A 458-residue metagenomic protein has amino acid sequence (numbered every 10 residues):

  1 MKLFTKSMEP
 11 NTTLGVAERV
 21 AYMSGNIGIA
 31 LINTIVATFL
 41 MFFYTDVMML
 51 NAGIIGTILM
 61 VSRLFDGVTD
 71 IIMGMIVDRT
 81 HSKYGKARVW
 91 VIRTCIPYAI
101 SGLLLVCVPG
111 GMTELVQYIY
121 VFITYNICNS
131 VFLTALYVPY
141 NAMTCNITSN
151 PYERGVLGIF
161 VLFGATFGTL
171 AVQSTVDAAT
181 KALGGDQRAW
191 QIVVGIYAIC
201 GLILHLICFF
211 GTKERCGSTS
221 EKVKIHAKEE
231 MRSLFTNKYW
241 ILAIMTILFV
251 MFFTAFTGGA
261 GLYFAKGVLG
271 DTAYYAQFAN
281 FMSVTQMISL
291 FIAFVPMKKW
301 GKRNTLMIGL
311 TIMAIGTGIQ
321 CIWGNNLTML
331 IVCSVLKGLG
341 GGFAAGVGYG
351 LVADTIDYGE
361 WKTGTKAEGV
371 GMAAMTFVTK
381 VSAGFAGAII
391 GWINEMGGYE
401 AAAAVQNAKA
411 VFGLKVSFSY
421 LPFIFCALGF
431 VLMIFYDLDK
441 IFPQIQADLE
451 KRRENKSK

Functional and structural regions predicted by a protein language model:
K2-K458: Membrane-embedded alpha-helical bundles of multi-pass transporters/translocases, especially carrier/permease families
